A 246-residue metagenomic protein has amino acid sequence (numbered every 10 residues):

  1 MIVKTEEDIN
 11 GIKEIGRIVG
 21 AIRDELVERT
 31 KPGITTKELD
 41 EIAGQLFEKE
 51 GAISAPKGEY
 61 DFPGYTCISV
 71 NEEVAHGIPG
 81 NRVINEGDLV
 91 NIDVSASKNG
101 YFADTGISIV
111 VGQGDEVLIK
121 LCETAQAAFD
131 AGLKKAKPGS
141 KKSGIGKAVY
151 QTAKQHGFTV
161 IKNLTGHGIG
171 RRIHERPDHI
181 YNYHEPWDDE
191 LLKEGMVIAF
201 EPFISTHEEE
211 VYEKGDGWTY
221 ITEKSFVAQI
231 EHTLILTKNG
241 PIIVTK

Functional and structural regions predicted by a protein language model:
M1-K246: Active-site neighborhoods and metal-handling regions in enzymes and metal-associated proteins
